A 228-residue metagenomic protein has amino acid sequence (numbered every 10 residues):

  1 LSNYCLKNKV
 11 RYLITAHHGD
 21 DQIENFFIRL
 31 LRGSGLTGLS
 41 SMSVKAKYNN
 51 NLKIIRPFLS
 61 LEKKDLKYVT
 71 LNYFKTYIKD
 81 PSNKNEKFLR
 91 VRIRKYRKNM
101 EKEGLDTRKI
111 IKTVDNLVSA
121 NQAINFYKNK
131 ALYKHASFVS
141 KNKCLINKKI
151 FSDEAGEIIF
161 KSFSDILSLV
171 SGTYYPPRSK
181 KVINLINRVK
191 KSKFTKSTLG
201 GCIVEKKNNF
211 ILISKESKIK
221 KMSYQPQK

Functional and structural regions predicted by a protein language model:
L1-K7: Short, well-structured alpha-helical segments in soluble
K7-A16, E24-L117, I146-K148: Catalytic subdomain that performs nucleotidyl-dependent activation
H17-H18, H135: Histidine (H) residue identity feature
G19, L89, A155, I159: Hydrophobic (often cysteine-bearing) scaffold residues that line and stabilize catalytic clefts of nucleotide/cofactor
G19, S34, S217: Short, flexible active-site-adjacent loop segments at beta-strand->alpha-helix junctions, enriched in small/polar
D20-D21, K221: Active-site micro-motifs of SAM-dependent methyltransferase domains
A46-N51, K95, E103, V114-K228: AMP-forming adenylation/ATP pyrophosphatase catalytic core
